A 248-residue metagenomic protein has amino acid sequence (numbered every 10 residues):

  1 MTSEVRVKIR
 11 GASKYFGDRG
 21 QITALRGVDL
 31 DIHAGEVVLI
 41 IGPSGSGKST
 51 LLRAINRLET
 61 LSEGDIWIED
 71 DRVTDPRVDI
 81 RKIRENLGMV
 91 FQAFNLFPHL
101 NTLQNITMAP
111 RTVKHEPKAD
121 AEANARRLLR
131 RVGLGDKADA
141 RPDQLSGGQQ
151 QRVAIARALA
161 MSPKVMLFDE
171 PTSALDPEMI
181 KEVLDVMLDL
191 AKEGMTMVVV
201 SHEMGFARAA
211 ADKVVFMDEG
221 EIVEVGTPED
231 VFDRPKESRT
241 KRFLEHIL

Functional and structural regions predicted by a protein language model:
E4-P228: ABC family nucleotide-binding domain
E219, V225, E229-L248: C-terminal boundary and immediately downstream tail of ABC-type ATPase nucleotide-binding domains
